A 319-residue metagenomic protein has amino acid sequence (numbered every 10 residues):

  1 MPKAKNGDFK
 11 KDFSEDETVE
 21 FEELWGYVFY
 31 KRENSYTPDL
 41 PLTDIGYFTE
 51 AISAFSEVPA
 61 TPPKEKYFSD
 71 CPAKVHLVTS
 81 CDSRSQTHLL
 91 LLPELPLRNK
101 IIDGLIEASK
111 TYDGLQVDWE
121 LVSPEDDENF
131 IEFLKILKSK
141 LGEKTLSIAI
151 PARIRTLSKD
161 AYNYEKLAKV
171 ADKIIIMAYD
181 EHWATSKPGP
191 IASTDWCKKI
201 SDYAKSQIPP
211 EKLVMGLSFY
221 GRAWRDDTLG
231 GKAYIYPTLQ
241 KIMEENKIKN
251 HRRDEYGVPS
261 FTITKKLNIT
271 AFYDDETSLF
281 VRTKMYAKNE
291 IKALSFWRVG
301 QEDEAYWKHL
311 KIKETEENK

Functional and structural regions predicted by a protein language model:
P2-G104: Glycan-recognition patch characteristic of GH18 chitinases/ENGases and related GlcNAc/peptidoglycan-binding proteins
V28, T49, L77-C81, W119-L121 (+4 more regions): A cross-domain feature marking catalytic cores of carbohydrate-active enzymes and several ubiquitous metabolic/repair
N34-P41, I102, I106, A161-V170 (+1 more regions): Mature extracellular/periplasmic domains of secretome proteins
I45, V117, I174, M215 (+2 more regions): Conserved, mostly hydrophobic/aromatic
A54-P63, P124-N246: Substrate-binding surface in catalytic domains of secreted glycosidases
L89-L95, E120-E125, K187-P190: The substrate-binding groove and active-site-proximal loops of carbohydrate-active enzymes, especially glycoside
L217-M285, E314-K319: Glycan-binding loop/region signatures in secreted carbohydrate-active enzymes
R282-K319: Acidic/aromatic/glycine-rich contiguous surface patches that form carbohydrate-binding/processing clefts and analogous
